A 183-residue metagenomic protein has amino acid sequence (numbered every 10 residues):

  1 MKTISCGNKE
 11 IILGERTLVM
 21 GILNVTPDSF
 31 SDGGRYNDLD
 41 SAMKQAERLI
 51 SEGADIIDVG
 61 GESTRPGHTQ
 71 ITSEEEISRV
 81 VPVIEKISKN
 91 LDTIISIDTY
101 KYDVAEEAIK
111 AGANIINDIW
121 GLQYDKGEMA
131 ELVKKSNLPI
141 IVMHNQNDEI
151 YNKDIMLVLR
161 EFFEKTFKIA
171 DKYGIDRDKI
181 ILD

Functional and structural regions predicted by a protein language model:
M1-T26, D171, I175: N-terminal amphipathic alpha-helix/helix-capping segment at the start of soluble metabolic enzymes
K2, F30-I50, E75-R79, G121-Q123 (+2 more regions): Glycine-rich anion/phosphate-binding loops
L23, L49, G53, D98 (+3 more regions): Conserved, mostly hydrophobic/aromatic
V25-K44, T69, I94-S96, E149-L157: Active-site mouth loops of central-metabolism enzymes
P27-S29, T64-G67, A111, I119-D183: Conserved anion-binding
S29-S31, D55-P82: Glycine-rich, proline-tolerant flexible connector loops at the mouths of alpha/beta enzymes
T69-T99, E106, K134-I141: Alpha-helix-loop-beta-strand connector modules within alpha/beta enzyme cores
T93-Y100, A105, N114-D125, L159: Catalytic beta/alpha-barrel core
